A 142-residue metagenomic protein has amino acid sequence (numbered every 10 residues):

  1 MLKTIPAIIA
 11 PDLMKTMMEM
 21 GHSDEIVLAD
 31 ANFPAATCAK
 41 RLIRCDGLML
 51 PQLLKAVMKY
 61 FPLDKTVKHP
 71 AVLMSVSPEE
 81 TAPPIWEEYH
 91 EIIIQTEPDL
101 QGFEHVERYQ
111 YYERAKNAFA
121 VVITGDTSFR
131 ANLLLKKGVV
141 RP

Functional and structural regions predicted by a protein language model:
M1-R44: Long, hydrophobic N-terminal alpha-helical segment
K3, D24-V27, R41-L42, D64-T66 (+4 more regions): Structural motif
P11-D12, L42-M58: Gly/Ser/Thr-rich active-site loops/lids in small-molecule metabolic enzymes that frequently grip phosphoryl groups
T16, M20-S23, A56-D64, E88-T96 (+1 more regions): Change "in soluble alpha/beta enzymes" to "in soluble alpha/beta proteins
A31-P34, F61-K65: Short, flexible, solvent-exposed loop/turn segments with mixed acidic/basic and small polar residues
T37-K40, L54, A131-K136: Short, glycine/acidic-enriched capping/hinge loops at junctions between secondary-structure elements
M74-P78: Long, position-biased, composition-driven segments near the start of the mature protein
E80-T96, Q101-P142: Glycine-rich, aromatic-bearing surface loops/beta-hairpins
